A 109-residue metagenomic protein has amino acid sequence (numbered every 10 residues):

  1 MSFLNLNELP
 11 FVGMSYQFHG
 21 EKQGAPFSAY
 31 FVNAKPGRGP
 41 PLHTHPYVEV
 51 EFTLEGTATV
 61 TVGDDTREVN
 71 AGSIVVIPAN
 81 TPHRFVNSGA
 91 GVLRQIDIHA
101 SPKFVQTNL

Functional and structural regions predicted by a protein language model:
L6-L42, I98: A short glycine-rich, His/Asp/Glu-containing loop-to-beta-strand
N33-K35, T44-V60: Short, conserved beta-strand element in jelly-roll/cupin
T57-T59, T66, P82, V92: Structural motif
D64-A79: Short acidic-glycine-tyrosine-enriched beta hairpin
A79-V105: Ligand-binding loop in jelly-roll beta-barrel domains
T107-L109: Short, charged, solvent-exposed linker or helix-capping segments at domain edges/interfaces that act as flexible hinges
